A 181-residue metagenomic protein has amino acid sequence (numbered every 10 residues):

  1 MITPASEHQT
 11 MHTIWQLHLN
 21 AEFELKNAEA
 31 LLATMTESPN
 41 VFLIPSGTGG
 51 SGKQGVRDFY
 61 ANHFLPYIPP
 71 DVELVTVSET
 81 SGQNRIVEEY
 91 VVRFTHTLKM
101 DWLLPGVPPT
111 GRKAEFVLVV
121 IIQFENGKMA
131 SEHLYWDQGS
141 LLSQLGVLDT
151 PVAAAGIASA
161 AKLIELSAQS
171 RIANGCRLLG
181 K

Functional and structural regions predicted by a protein language model:
M1-K181: C-terminal and inter-domain tail/linker signature
